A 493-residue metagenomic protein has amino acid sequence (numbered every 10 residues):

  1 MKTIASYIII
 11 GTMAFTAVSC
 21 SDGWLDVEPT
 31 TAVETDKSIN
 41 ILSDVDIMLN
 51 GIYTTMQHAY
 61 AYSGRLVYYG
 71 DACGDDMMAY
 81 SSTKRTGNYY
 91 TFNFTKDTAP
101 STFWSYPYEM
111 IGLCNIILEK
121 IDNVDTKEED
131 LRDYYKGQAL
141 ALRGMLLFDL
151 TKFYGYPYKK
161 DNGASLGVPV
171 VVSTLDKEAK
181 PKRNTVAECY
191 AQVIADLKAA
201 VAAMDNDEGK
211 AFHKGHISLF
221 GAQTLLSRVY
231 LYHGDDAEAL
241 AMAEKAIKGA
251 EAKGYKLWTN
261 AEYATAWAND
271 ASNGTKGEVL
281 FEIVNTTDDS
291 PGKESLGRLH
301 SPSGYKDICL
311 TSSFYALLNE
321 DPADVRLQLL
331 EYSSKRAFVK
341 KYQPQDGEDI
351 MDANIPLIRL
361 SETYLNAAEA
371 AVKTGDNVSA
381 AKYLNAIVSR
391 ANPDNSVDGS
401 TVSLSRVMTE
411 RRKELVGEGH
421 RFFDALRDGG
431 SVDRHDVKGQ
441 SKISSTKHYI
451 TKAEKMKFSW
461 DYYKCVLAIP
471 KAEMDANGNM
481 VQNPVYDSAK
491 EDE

Functional and structural regions predicted by a protein language model:
I4, I8, C20-Y69, N477-E493: Acidic, glycine-rich segments characteristic of secretory precursors and extracytoplasmic regions
D36, S63-Y80, G155-A164, V168 (+2 more regions): Short, surface-exposed recognition loops and adjoining beta-strand edges that mediate ligand/DNA contacts, enriched
I47, S81, T86, L240-L360 (+9 more regions): Hydrophobic-face positions in mid-chain alpha helices that act as interaction patches
L49, I111-C114, Y190, L197 (+3 more regions): Inward-facing hydrophobic residues that define packing positions of alpha-helical scaffold repeats
K84-Y154, N184, A202-G209, I350-I355 (+2 more regions): Conserved, well-structured interaction surfaces
